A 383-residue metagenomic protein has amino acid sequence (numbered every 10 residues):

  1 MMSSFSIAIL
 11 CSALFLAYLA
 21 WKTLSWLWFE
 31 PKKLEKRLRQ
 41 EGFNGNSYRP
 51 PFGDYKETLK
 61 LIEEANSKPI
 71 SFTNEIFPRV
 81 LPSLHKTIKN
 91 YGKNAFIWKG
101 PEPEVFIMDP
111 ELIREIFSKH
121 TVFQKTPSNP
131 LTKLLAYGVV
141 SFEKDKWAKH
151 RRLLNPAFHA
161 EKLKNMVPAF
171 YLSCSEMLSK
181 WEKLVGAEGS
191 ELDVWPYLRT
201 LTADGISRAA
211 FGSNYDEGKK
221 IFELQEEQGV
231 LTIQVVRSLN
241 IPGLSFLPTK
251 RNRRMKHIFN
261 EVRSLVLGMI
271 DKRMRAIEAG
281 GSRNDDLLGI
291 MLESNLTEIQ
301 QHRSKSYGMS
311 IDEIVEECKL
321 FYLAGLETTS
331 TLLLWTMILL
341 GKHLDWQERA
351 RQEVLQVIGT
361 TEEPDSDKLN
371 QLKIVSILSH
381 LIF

Functional and structural regions predicted by a protein language model:
M1-Y18, I88, W98-V105, E161-L172 (+6 more regions): Cytochrome P450
M2-L135, E143-D145, K149, Y171-K180 (+1 more regions): N-terminal membrane-proximal hinge/A-helix region immediately C-terminal to the signal-anchor transmembrane segment
A13-K22, P101-R114, A136, V140 (+6 more regions): Hydrophobic mid-domain F-helix/FG-region of cytochrome P450s
K56-T58, E63, P69-I76, P82-H85 (+8 more regions): Conserved cytochrome P450 catalytic core segment spanning the I/J/K helices
P130, F142-L153, N165, A169-E176 (+11 more regions): Generic alpha-helical secondary structure signal
E223-S238, L355-P364: Short, mixed-charge aromatic SLiMs
T328-E353: Cytochrome P450 catalytic-core helices
